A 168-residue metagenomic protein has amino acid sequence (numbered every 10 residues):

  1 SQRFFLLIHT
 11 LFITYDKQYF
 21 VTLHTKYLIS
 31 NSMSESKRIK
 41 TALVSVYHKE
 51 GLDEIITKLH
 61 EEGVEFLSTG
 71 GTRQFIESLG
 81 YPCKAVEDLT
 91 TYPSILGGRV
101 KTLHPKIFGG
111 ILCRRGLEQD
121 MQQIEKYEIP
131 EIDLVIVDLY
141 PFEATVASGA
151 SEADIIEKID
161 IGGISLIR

Functional and structural regions predicted by a protein language model:
S1, S30-S32: Serine residues within intrinsically disordered or low-complexity segments
F5-L6, F20, L28: Short hydrophobic targeting helices and cationic amphipathic motifs that mediate membrane/organellar targeting
T10, T14, T22-T25: Ala/Thr-enriched low-complexity intrinsically disordered regions
M33-V86: N-terminal glycine-/serine-/threonine-rich phosphate-binding loop
K37-K40, I129-R168: Internal alpha/beta core interface subdomains
A42-S45, I111-C113, I155-I156: Short, flexible loop segments at the rims of nucleotide/cofactor-binding pockets, characterized by
G51-L52, Q119-D120, I164-R168: Short glycine/serine/threonine-rich phosphate/pyrophosphate-binding segments that cradle anionic phosphate groups
G71-F142: Glycine-rich nucleotide/cofactor/substrate-binding loop typically near the N-terminus or early in the first domain
